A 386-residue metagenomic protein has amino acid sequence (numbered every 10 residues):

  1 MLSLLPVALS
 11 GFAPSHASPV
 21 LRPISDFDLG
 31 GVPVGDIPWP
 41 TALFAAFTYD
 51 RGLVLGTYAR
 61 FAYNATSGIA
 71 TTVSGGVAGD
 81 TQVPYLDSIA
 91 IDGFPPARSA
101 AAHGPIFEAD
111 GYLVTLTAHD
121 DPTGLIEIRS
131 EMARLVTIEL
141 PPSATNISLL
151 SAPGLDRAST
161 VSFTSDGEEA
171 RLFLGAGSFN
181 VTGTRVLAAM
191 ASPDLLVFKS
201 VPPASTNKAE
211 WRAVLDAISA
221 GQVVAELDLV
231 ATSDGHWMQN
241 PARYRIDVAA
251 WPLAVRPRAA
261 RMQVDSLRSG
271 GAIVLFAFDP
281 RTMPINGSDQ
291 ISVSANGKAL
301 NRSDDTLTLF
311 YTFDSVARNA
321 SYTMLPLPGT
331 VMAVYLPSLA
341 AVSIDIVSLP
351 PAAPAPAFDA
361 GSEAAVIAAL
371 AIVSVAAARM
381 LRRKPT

Functional and structural regions predicted by a protein language model:
M1-Y49, L53-G56, V293, S343-T386: Secretory targeting signatures
P19-G271, L309-Y311: Long, low-hydrophobicity ectodomains and other hydrophilic envelope-associated domains
V136-L140, D265-S294: Surface-exposed beta-strand/loop patches in extracellular or lumenal glycoproteins
A242, R256-A260, A272-V274, D289 (+2 more regions): Residues at beta-strand starts and edge strands
S294-L300: Change "in extracellular beta-sheet-rich domains … of secreted and cell-surface proteins" to "in beta-sheet-rich domains
L300-F310: Solvent-exposed serine/threonine-rich low-complexity stretches and specific carbohydrate-binding patches
F310-A352: C-terminal beta-strand-rich structural cap/linker in extracellular carbohydrate-active enzymes
